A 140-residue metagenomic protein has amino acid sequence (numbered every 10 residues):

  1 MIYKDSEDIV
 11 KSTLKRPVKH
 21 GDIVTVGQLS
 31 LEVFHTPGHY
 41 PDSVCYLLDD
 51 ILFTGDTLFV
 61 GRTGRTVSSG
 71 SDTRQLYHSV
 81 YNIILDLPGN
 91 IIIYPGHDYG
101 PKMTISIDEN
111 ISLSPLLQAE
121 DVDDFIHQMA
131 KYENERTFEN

Functional and structural regions predicted by a protein language model:
M1-E32, S112, L116: Active-site HxH/HxHxD metal-binding segment of metal-dependent hydrolases
K11, V18-H20, H39-Y40, H78-N82: A generic local structural motif
S30, P41-E139: Metallo-beta-lactamase
T36: Hydrophobic alpha-helical positions that pack around
